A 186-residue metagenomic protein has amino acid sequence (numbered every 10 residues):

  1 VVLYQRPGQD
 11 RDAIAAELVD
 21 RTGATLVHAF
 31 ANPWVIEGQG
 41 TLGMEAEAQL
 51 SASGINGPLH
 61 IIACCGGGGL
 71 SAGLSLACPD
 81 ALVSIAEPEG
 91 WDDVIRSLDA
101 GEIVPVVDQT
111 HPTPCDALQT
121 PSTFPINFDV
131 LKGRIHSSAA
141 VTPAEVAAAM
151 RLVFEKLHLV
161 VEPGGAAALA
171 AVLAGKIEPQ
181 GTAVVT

Functional and structural regions predicted by a protein language model:
V1-T186: PLP-dependent amino-acid enzyme catalytic core
